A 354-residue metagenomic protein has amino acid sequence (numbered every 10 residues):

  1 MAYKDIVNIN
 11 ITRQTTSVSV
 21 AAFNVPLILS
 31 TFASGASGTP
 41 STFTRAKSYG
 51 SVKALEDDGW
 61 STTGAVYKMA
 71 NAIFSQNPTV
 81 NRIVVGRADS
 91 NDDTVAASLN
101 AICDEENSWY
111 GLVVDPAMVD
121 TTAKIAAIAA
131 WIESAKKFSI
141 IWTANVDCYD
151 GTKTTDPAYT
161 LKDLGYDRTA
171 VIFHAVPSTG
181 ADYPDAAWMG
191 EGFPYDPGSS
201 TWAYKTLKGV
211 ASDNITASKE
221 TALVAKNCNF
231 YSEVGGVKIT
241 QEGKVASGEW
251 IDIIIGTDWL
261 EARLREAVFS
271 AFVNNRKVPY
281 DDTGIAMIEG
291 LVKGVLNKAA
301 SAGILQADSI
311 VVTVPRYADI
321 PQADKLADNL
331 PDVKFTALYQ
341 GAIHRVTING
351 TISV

Functional and structural regions predicted by a protein language model:
M1-D57, G235-V354: Structured, hydrophobic secondary-structure cores that serve as assembly/anchoring elements
M1-Y149: Small-residue-rich
T12-T16, K68-S75, S98-A101, A158-T160 (+4 more regions): Intrinsically disordered, low-complexity boundary segments flanking structured domains
S51, G64, T94, I215-T216 (+3 more regions): Helix N-terminus capping/helix-initiation residues
C103-N274, V295-K298, V311-Y317: A glycine- and small-residue-enriched flexible loop/hinge signal that marks low-structured segments
